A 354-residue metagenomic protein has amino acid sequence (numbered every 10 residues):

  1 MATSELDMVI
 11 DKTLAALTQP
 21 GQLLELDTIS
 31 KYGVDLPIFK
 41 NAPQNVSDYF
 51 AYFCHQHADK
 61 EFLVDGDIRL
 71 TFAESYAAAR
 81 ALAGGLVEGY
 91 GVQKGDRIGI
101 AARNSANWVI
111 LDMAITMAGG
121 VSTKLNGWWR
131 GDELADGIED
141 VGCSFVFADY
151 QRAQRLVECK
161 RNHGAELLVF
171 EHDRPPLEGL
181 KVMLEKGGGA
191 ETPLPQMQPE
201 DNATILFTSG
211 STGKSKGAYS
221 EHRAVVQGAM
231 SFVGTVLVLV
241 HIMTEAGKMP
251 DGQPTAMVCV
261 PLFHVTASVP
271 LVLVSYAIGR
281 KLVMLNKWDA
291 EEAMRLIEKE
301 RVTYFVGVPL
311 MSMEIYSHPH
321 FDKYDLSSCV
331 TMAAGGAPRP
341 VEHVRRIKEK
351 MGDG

Functional and structural regions predicted by a protein language model:
A2-L17, M113, M117-E185, P195: Structural core segment of the AMP-binding/adenylate-forming
D35-Q44, L177-N202: Flexible, low-complexity linker/hinge segments
I38-A42, S47, A51, D59-M113 (+1 more regions): Conserved AMP-binding/adenylate-forming core of the ANL superfamily
A58, G188-F207, G213-K214, T244-T255: Conserved pre-ATP/AMP-binding loop-to-beta segment of ANL
T71-A73, A203-S231, L237-L239: Conserved AMP-binding A3 loop
G84, D96-R97, R103-T123, G127-G131 (+6 more regions): A short helix-loop-beta submotif of the ANL/AMP-binding
V226-T255, F263-T303, H318: Conserved AMP-binding/adenylation subdomain of ANL enzymes
A277, V302-V306, Y316-G354: Gly/Ser/Thr-rich phosphate-binding loop
